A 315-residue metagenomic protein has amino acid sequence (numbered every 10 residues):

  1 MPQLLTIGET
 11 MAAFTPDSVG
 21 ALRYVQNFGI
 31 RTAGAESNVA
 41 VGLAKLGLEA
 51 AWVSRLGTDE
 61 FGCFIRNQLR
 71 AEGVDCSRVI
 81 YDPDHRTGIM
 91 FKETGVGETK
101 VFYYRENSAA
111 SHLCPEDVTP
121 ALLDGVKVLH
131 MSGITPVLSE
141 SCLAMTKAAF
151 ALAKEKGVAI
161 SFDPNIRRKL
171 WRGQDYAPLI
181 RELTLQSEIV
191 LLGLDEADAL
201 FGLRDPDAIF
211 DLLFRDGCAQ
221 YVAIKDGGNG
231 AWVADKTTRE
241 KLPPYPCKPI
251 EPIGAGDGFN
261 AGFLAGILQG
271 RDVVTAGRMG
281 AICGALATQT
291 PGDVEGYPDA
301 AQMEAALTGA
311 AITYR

Functional and structural regions predicted by a protein language model:
M1-D75, I250, R315: Glycine-rich phosphate/adenosyl-contacting loop at the front of the ribokinase-like
M1-L5, A151, E155, P206-R315: Conserved phosphate-binding/catalytic region of the ribokinase-like
V41, I89-E93, G230-V233: Short beta-strand scaffold segments in enzyme catalytic cores
L43, G193, G256: Short, conserved phosphate/pyrophosphate- and ester-handling motifs at nucleotide-, phospho-/glycolipid
E49-G133, E304-R315: Conserved N-terminal subdomain of the carbohydrate kinase-like
T119, I180, P249: Acidic, amphipathic alpha-helical patches
A121-L122, E182-L183, R215: Structural alpha-helical scaffold elements that stabilize or flank donor/cofactor-binding regions in carbohydrate
V128, I134-L212, N229-G230: Conserved beta-alpha-beta core of the PfkB/ribokinase-like small-molecule kinase fold
